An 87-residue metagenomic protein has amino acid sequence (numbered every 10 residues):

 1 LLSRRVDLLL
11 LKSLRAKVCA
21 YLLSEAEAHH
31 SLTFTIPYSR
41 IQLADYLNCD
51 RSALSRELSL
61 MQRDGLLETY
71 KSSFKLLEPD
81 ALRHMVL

Functional and structural regions predicted by a protein language model:
L1-A16: A small-molecule sensor/coupling module
R5-D7, Y21, Y46: Short acidic/polar alpha-helix capping motifs at helix-coil junctions
K17-S24: Pre-recognition alpha-helix immediately N-terminal to the DNA-recognition helix within helix-turn-helix or winged-helix
E25-L87: Phosphate-/nucleic-acid-contacting segments
